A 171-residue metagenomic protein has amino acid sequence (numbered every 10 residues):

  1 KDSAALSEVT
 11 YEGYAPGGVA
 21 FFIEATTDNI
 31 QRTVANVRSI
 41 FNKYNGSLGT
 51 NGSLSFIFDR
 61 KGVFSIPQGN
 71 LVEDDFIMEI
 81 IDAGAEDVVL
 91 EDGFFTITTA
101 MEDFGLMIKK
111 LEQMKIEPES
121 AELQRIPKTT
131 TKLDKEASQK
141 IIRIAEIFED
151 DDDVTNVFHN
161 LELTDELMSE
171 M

Functional and structural regions predicted by a protein language model:
K1-F21: Translation machinery proteins
D2-A4, F41-L48, Q68-M78: A general structural motif
A15-I23, I57-G62: Acidic/polar active-site rim loop that often engages polyanionic ligands
A20-T26, I126-T131: Short hinge/gating elements
E24-T50: Acidic-enriched and Gly/Ser
L48-G52, N156-H159: Short beta-strand elements
G49-R60, L90-G93: Short, surface-exposed recognition loops or helix-turn segments adjacent to catalytic cores
V63-M171: Positively charged, low-complexity, intrinsically disordered RNA-binding extensions
